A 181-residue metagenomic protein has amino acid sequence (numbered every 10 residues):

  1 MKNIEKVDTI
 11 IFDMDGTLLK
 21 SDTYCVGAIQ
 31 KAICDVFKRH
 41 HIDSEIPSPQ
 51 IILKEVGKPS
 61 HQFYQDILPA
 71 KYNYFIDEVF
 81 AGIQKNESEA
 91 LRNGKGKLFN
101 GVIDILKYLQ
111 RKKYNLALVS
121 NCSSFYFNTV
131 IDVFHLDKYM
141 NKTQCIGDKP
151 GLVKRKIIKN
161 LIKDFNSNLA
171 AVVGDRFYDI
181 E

Functional and structural regions predicted by a protein language model:
K2-E5, R111-Y114, K163-N168: Glycine-rich phosphate-binding loop signature in dinucleotide/nucleotide-binding domains
I4-N100: N-terminal helical cap/lid subdomain that shapes the substrate entry/recognition surface in HAD-like hydrolases
K6, E89-L118, N128, R155: Short, acidic loop-to-helix structural element flanking the phosphoryl-transfer center in phosphate-processing enzymes
L18, L116, V172: Conserved SAM-binding loop
K95-K97, S124-A171, F177-E181: Substrate-recognition "cap/lid" segment bordering the active-site pocket of phosphatases
S120-C122: Conserved phosphate-coupling serine/threonine residues in phosphotransfer and NTP-handling enzymes
